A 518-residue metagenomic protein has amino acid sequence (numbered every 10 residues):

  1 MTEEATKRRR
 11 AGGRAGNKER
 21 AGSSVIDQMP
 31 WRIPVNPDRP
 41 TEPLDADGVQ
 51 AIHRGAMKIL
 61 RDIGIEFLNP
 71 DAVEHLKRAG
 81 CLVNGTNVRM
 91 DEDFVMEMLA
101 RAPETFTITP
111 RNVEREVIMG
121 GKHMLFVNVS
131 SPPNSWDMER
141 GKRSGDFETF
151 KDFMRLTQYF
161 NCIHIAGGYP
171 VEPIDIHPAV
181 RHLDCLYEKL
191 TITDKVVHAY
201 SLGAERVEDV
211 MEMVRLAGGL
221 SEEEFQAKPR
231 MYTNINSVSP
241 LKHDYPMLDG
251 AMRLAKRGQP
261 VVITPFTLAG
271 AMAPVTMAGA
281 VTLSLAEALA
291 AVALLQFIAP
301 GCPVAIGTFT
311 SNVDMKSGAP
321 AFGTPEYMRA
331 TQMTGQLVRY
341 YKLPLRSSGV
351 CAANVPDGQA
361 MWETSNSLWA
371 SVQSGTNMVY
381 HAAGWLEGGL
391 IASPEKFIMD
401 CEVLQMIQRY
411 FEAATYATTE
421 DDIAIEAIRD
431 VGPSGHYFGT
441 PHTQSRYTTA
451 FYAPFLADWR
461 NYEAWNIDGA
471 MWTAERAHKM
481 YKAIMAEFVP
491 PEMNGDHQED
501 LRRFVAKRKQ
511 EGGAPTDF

Functional and structural regions predicted by a protein language model:
T2-W31, E42, V83-M90, F106-H123 (+2 more regions): Long, compositionally biased, glycine/small-hydrophobic-enriched stretches that function as flexible linkers, tethers
E3-W31, P43-R54, I63, L68-H75 (+1 more regions): Catalytic-core signal marking the mid-to-C-terminal active-site face
Q28-R32, A46-M57, I118-E139, Y169-E172 (+1 more regions): N-terminal small/glycine-rich loop or linker at the start of catalytic domains across soluble metabolic enzymes
R32-P103: N-terminal alpha-helical transmembrane segments of multi-pass membrane transport and channel/translocase proteins
E42-A46, D62-I65, N84-V88, R143 (+12 more regions): Hydrophobic alpha-helical scaffolding
R61, V73, L82, R89-A271 (+1 more regions): Catalytic alpha/beta active-site cores
N234-V403: Glycine-rich anion/phosphate-binding loop at the beta-strand->alpha-helix junction
